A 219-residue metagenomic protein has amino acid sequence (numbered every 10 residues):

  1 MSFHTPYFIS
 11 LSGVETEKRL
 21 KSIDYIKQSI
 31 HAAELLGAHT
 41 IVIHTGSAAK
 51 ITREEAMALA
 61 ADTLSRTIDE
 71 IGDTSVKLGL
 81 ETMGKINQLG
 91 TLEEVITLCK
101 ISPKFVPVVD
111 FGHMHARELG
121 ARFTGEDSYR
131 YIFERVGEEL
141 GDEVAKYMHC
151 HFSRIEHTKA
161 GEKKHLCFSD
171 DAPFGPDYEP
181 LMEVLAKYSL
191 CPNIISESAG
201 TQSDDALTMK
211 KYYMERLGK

Functional and structural regions predicted by a protein language model:
M1-I9, V109-F111: Histidine-centered catalytic micro-motifs
S2, V42, V108, H151 (+1 more regions): Conserved beta-strand positions in the central sheet of alpha/beta enzyme cores
L11-V109: Active-site acidic/histidine proton-transfer and metal-coordination neighborhood in alpha/beta enzyme cores
I26, A60-L64, E126-R135, G175-Y178: Well-ordered, non-membrane alpha-helical segments in soluble/globular domains
R66-E162: Acidic/histidine-rich catalytic cores of soluble enzymes
I132-D142, D170-K187: A short, acidic, amphipathic alpha-helical segment used as a generic capping/interface helix at domain edges
I194-D204: A short, acidic, flexible beta-alpha connecting loop/helix-capping segment that sits on the rim of active
S203-K219: C-terminal helical cap(s) of enzyme catalytic domains, especially alpha/beta-barrels
